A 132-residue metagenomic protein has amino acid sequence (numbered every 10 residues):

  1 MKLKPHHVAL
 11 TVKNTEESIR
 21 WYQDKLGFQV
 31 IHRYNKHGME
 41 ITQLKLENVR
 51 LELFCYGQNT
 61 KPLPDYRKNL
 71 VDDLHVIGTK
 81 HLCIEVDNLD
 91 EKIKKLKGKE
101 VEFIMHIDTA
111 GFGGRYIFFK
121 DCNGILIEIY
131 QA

Functional and structural regions predicted by a protein language model:
M1-K4, Q29-C83, I93-K120, A132: Vicinal oxygen chelate
A9-T11, C83-E85: Short hydrophobic/aromatic beta-strand micro-patches that form the beta-sheet surface supporting nucleotide- or nucleic
V12-T15, K36: Conserved beta-strand-loop-alpha-helix junction that forms the acyl-donor binding cleft
N14-E16, D87-D90: Helix N-cap motif at beta-to-alpha junctions
S18-Q23, L96, G124: Conserved active-site tyrosine of GNAT-family acetyltransferases
W21, D87-L89, F112: Tryptophan-centered motif/residue detector
I129: Short glycine-/small-residue motifs
